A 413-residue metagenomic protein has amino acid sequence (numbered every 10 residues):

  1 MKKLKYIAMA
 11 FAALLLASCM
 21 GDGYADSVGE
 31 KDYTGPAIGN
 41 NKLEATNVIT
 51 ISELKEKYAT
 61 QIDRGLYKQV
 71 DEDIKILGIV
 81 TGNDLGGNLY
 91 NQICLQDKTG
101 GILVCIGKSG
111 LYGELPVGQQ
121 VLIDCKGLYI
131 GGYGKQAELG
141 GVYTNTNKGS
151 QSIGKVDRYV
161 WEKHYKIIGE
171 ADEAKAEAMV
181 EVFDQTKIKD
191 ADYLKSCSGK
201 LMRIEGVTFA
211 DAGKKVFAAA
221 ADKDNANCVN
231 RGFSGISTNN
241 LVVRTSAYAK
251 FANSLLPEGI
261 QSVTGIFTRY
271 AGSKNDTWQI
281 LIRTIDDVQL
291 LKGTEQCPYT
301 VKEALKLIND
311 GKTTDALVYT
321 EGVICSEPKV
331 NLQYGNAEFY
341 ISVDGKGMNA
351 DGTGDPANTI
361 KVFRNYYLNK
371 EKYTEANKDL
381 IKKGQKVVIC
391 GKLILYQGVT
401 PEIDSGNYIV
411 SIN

Functional and structural regions predicted by a protein language model:
M1-A8: Bacterial N-terminal signal peptides that target proteins for export
L15-S18: C-terminal motif of bacterial Sec signal peptides marking the signal peptidase cleavage site
M20-Y90, C94-N413: OB-fold nucleic-acid-binding modules
